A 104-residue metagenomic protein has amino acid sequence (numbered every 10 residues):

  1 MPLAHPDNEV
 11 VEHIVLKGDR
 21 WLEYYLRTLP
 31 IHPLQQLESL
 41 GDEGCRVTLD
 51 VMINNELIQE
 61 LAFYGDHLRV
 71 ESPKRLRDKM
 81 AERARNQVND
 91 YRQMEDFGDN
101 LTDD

Functional and structural regions predicted by a protein language model:
M1-D104: Polybasic (Lys/Arg-rich)
